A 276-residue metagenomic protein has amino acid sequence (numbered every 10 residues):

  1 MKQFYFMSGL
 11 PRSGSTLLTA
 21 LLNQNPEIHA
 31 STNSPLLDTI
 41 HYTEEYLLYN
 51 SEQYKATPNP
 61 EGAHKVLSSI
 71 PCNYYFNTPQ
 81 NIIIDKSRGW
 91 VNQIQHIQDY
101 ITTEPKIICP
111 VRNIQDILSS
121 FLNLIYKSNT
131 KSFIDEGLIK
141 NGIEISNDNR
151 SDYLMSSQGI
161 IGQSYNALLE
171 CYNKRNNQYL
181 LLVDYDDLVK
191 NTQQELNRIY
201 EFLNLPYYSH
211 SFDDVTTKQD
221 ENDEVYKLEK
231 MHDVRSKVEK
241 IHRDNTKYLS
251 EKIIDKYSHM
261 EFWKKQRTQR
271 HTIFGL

Functional and structural regions predicted by a protein language model:
M1-P71, N77, K218, N222-D223 (+1 more regions): PAPS-dependent sulfotransferase catalytic core
M1-Y5, Y153-S157, Y165, L169-K174 (+1 more regions): PAPS-dependent sulfotransferases, especially Golgi type II membrane carbohydrate sulfotransferases
F4-F6, N81-I84, L180: Residue-level preference for the first positions of well-ordered beta-strands
F6, L17, K106, D184 (+1 more regions): Amphipathic alpha-helical recognition patches that constitute DNA-binding helices
N23-N25, T78-P79, T102, R175-N177: Short, well-ordered coil/turn elements that cap or connect secondary structure elements
S34-L37, P110-I114, F212-T216: A short, structured active-site edge motif that brings together acidic residues
L67-H96: Glycine-rich phosphate-binding loop used to anchor ATP phosphates in small-molecule kinases, encompassing both
D85-H210, E224-S236: PAPS-dependent sulfotransferase catalytic domain
